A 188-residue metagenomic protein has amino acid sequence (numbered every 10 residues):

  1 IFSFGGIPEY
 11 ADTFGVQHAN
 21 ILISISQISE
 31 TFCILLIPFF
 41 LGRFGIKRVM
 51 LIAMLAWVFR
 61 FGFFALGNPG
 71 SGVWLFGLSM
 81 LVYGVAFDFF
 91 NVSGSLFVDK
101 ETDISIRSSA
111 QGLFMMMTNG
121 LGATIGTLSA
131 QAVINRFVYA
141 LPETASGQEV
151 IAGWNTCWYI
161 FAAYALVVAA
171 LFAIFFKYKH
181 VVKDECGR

Functional and structural regions predicted by a protein language model:
I7-T31, W74-L75, N155-T156: Loop-to-transmembrane helix entry
V16-Q17, T102-M115: Loop-to-transmembrane helix entry/capping segments in MFS-fold secondary transporters and related SLC/MFSD carriers
F32-I46, I134: Helix-to-loop junctions at the C-terminal end of transmembrane segments in multipass secondary transporters
A56-P69: C-terminal ends and interior cores of transmembrane alpha-helices in multi-pass membrane transporters/permeases
W74-F89: Hydrophobic core of transmembrane alpha-helices in multi-pass small-molecule transporters, especially MFS/SLC-type
F89-D103: Intracellular juxtamembrane helix-capping segments at the cytosolic ends of symmetry-related transmembrane helices
A132-A165: A membrane-interface helix-boundary motif in multi-pass transporters
W154-R188: Multi-pass alpha-helical transporter architecture, strongest for 12-TM Major Facilitator/SLC carriers used
